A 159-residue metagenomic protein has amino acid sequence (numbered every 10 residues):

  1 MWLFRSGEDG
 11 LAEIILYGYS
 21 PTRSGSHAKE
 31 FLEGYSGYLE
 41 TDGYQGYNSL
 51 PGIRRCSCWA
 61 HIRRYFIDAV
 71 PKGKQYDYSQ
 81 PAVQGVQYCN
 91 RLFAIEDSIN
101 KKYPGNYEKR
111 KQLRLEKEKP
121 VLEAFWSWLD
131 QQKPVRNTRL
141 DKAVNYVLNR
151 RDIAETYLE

Functional and structural regions predicted by a protein language model:
M1-E159: Catalytic center-proximal scaffold of phosphoryl-transfer enzymes
